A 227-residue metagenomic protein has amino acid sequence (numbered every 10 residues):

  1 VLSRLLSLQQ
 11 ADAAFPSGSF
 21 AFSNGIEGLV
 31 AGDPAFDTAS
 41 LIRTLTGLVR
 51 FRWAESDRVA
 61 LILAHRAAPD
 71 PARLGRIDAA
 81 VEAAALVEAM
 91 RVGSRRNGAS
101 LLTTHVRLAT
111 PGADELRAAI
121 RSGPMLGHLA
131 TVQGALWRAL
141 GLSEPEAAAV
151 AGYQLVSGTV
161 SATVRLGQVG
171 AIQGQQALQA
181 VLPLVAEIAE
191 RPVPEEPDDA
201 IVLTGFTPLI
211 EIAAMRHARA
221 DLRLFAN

Functional and structural regions predicted by a protein language model:
V1-N227: Metal- and O2-centered redox machinery and metal/ROS homeostasis
